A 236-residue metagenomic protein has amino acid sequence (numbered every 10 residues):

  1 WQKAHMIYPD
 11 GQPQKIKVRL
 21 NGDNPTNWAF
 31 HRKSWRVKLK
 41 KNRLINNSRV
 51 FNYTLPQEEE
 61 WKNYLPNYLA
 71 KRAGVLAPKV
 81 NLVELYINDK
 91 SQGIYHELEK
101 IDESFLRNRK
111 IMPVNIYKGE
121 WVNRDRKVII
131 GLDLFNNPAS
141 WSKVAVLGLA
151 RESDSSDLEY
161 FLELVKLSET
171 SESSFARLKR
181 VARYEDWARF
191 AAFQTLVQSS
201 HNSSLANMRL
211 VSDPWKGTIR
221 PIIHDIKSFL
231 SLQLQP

Functional and structural regions predicted by a protein language model:
W1-L65: Conserved NTP-binding catalytic cores of kinases and kinase-like/nucleotidyltransferase enzymes across multiple kinase
Q12-K17, Y86-I87, N108: Carboxylate/His-rich catalytic cores and anion/metal-binding grooves
T54-K90: A conserved helix-loop-beta module that forms one wall/lid of the active-site cleft in ATP-utilizing catalytic domains
G74-P78, K90-R189: Internal "kinase-insert"/substrate-recognition segments embedded within catalytic cores of ATP-dependent enzymes
A182-A191, A206-N207, T218-R220: Alpha-helical scaffolds flanking conserved acidic
F193-T195: Conserved, well-ordered alpha-helix/loop/beta-strand core segments that scaffold catalytic motifs
S199-P236: Catalytic activation segment of kinase domains across protein kinase-like and atypical kinase folds
